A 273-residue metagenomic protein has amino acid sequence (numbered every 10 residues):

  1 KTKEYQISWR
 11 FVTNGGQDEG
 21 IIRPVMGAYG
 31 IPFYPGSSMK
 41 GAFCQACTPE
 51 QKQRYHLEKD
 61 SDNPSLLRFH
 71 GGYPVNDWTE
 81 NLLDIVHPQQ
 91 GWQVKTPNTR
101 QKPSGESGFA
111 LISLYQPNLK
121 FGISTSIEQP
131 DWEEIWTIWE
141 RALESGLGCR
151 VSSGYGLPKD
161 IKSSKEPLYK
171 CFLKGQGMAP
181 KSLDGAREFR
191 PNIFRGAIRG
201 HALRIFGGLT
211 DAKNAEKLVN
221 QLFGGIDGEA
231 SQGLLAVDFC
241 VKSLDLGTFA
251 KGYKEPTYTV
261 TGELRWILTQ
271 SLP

Functional and structural regions predicted by a protein language model:
K1-P273: Small/polar/charged residue-enriched interaction surfaces, especially the RNA/DNA-contacting tracks of RNP/CRISPR
